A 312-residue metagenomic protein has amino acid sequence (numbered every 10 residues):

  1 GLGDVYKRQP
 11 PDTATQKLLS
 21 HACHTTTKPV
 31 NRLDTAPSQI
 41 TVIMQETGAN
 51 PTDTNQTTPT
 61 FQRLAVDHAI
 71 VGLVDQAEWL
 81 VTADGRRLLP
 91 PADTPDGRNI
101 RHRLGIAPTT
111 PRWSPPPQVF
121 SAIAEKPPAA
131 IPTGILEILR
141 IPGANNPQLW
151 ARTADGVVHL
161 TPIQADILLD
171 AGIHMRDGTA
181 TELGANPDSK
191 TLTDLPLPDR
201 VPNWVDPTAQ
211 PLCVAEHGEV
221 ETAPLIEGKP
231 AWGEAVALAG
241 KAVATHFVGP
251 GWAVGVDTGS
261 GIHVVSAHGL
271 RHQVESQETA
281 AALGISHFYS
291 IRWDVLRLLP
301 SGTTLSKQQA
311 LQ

Functional and structural regions predicted by a protein language model:
G1-Q312: Short, surface-exposed polybasic-aromatic patches that bind anionic ligands, especially phosphate groups
